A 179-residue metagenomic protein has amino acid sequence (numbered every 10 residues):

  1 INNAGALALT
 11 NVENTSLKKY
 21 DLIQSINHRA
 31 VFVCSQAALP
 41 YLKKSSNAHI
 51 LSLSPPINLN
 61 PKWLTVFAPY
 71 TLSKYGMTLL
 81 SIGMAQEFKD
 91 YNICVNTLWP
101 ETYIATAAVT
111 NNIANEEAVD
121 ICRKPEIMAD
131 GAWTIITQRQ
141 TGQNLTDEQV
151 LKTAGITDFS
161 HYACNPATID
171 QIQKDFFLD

Functional and structural regions predicted by a protein language model:
N2-N3, A48-P55, C94-W99, T141: Structural signature of the Rossmann-like NAD(P)-dependent dehydrogenase/reductase core
G5-D21, N58, V66-P69, A108-V109: Conserved mid-core segment of classical short-chain dehydrogenase/reductases
A6, E13-V33, L51, M77: Catalytic Tyr-X3-Lys loop
T10, P61-K62, I93, W99-I113: Short beta-loop-alpha junction of Rossmann-like oxidoreductase domains
K19, A30, A68, G76-L79 (+1 more regions): Conserved cofactor-binding/catalytic machinery of classical short-chain dehydrogenase/reductase
S35-Q36, I82: A short, exposed helix-loop element centered on a Lys and neighboring polar residues
K43, A48-D90, E101-I104: Catalytic loop of short-chain dehydrogenase/reductase
T97-L98, N115-D179: C-terminal helical subdomain
